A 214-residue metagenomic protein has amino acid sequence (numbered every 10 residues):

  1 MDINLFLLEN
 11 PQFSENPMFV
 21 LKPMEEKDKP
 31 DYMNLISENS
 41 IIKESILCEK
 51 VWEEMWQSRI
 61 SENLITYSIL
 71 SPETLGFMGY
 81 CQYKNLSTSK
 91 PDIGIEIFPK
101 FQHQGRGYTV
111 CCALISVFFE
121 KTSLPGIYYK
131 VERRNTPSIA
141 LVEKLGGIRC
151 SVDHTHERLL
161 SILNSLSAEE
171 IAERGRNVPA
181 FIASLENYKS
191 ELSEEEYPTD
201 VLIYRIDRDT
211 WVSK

Functional and structural regions predicted by a protein language model:
M1-L35, L70-K214: Acyl-donor (CoA/ACP) binding surface of acyl/acetyltransferases
L7, L35, I42, E54-S58: Tryptophan-centered motif/residue detector
V20, L35-C48: A short gly/proline-enriched turn/hairpin at secondary-structure junctions
S40-I41, L64-I65, S123: Generic structural signal for secondary-structure transition and capping sites
S45-T66: Active-site rim helix/loop that mediates acceptor-substrate recognition in acyltransferases
